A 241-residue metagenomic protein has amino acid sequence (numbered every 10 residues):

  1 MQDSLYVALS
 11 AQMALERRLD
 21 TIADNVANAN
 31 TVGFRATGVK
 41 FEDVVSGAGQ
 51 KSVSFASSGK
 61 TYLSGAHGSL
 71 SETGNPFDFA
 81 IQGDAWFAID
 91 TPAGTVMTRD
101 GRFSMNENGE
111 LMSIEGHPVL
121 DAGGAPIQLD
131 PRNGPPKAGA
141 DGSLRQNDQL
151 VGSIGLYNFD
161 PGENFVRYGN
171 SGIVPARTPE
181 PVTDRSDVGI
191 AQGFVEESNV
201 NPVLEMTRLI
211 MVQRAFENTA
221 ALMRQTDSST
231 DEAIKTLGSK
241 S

Functional and structural regions predicted by a protein language model:
M1-S241: Amphipathic alpha-helical polymerization modules
